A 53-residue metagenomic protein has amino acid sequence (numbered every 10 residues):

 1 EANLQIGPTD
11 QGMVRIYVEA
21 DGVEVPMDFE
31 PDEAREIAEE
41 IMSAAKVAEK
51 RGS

Functional and structural regions predicted by a protein language model:
E1-S53: Positively charged, low-complexity terminal tracts and the immediately adjacent first secondary-structure elements
